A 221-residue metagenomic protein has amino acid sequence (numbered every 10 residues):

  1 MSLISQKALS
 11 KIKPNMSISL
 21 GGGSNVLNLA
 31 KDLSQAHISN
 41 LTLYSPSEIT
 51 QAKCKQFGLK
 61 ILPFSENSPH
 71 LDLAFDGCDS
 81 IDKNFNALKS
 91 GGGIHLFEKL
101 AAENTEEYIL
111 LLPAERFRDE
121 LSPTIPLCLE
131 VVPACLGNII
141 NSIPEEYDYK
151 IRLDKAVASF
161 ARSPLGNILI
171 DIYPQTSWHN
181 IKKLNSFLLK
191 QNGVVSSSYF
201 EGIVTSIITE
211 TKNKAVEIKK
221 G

Functional and structural regions predicted by a protein language model:
M1-G77: N-terminal active-site beta-alpha-beta segment that forms phosphate/nucleotide-binding and substrate-recognition loops
E48-G221: Conserved phosphate- and dinucleotide-binding cores of soluble alpha/beta proteins, encompassing both enzyme active
